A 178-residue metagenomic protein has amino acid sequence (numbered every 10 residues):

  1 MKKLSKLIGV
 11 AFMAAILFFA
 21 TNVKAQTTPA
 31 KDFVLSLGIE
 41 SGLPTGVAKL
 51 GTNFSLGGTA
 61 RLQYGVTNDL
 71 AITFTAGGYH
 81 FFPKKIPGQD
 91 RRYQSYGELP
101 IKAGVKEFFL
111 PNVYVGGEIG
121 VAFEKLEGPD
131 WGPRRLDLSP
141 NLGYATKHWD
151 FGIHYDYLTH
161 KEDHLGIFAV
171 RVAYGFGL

Functional and structural regions predicted by a protein language model:
M1-K31, L178: Cleavable N-terminal export/targeting peptides
V23-V66, I167-R171, G175-L178: Short glycine/proline- and aromatic-enriched beta-strand/turn motifs that initiate or cap beta-hairpins
K31-F33, T52-L56, S95-L99, F123 (+3 more regions): Residues that define the transmembrane beta-barrel architecture of outer-membrane proteins
L35-I39, F74-A76, A103, V115-I119 (+3 more regions): Membrane-embedded beta-strand positions of outer-membrane beta-barrel proteins
I39-V47, L56, A76-F82, V121-K125 (+3 more regions): Transmembrane beta-strands of outer-membrane beta-barrel pores
L43-G51, Y79-E98, F123-R134, K161-D163: Flexible, solvent-exposed loop segments that connect beta-strands
L62-Y64, E107, L142-T146, Y155-Y157 (+1 more regions): Residue-level signature of outer-membrane beta-barrel architecture
N68-I72, N112-V115, T146-I153, L178: Repeated loop/turn-to-beta-strand initiation elements of outer-membrane beta-barrel proteins
